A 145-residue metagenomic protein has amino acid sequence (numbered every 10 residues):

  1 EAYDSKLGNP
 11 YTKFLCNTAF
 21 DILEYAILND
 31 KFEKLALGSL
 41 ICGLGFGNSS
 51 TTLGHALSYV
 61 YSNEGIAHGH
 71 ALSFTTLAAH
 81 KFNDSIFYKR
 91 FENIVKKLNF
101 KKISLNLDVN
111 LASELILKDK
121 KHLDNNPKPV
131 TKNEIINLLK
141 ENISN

Functional and structural regions predicted by a protein language model:
E1-N48: Carboxylate- and glycine-rich phosphate/diphosphate-binding segment that chelates Mg2+/Mn2+
Y3-G8, S49, H80-K89, N145: Short helix-capping/linker segments at secondary-structure and domain boundaries
G8-L15, S49, I86, S104 (+1 more regions): Catalytic cores of large soluble enzymes that bind and process phosphate-bearing ligands
F14, T18, K34-G38, A56 (+3 more regions): Amphipathic alpha-helical interaction segments
L28-F46, S50, G54-Y61, N110-K118: Short, hydrophobic/aliphatic alpha-helical segments
N29-E33, G65-G69, N133: Structural motif
T52, A56-N110: Active-site pocket-lining segment
K89-N145: C-terminal charged capping/lid subdomain of soluble metabolic enzymes
